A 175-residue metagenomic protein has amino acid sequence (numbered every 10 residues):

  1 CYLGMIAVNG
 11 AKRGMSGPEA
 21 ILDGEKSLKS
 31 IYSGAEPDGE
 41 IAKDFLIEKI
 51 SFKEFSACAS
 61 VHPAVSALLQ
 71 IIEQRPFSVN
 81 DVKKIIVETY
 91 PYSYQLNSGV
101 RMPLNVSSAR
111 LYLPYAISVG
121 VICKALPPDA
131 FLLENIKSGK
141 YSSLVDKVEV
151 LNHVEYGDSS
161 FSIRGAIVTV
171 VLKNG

Functional and structural regions predicted by a protein language model:
C1-Y2, N9-N174: Terminal-appendage/accessory-domain detector
